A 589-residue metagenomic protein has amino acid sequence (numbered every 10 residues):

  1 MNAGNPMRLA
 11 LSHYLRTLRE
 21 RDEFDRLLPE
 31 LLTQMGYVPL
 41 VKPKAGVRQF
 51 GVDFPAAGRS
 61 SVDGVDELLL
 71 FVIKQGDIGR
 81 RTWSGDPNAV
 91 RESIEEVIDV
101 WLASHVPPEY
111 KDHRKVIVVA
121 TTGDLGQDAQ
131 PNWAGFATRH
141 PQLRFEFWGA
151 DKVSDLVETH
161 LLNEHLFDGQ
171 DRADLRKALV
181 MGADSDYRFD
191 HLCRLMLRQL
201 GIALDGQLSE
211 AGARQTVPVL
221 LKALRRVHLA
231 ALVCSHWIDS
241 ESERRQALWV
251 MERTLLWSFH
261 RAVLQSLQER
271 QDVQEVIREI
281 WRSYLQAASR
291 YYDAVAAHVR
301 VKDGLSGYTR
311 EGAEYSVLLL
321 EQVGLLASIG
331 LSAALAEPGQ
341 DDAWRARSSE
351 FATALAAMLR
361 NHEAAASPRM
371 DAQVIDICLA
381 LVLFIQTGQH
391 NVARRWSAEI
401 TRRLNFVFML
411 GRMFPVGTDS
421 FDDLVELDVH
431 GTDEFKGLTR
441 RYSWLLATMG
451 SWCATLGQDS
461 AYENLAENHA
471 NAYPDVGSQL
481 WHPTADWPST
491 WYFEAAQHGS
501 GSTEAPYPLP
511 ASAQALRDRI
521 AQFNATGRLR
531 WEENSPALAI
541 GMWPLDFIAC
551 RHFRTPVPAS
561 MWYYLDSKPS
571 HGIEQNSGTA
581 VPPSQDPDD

Functional and structural regions predicted by a protein language model:
M1-D589: Mixed-charge (Asp/Glu-Lys/Arg
